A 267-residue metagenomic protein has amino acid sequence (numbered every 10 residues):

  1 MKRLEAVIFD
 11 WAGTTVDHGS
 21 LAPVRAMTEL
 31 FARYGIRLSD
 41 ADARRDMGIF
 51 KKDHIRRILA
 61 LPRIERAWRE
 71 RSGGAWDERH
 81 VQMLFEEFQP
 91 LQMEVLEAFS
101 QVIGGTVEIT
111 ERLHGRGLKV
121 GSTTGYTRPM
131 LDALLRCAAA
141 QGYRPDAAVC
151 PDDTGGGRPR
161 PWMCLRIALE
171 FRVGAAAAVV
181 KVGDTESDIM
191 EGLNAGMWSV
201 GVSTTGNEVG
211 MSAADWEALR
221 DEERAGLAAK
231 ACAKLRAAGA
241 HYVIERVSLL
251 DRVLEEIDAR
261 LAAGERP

Functional and structural regions predicted by a protein language model:
M1-E5, V107-G115, T127-P267: Asp-based, Mg2+/Mn2+-dependent phosphohydrolase catalytic module
K2-R116, D132: N-terminal helical cap/lid subdomain that shapes the substrate entry/recognition surface in HAD-like hydrolases
D40, S122, V243-E245: A structural preference for short, hydrophobic beta-strand core positions in alpha/beta folds
F99, T123, G156: Glycine- and other small-residue-rich loops at beta-strand/loop junctions that grip anionic moieties
